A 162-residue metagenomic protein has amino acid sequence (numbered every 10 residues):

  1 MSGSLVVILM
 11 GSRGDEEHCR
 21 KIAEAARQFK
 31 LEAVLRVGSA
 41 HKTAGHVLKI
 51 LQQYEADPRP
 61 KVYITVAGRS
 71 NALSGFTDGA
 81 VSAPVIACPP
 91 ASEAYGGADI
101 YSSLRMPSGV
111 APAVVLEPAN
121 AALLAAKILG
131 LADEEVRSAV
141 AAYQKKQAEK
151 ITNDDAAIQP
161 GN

Functional and structural regions predicted by a protein language model:
S2-K42: Glycine-rich phosphate/diphosphate-binding loop of Rossmann-like nucleotide-binding domains
M10, V37, C88-A91, A113-L116: Short beta->alpha connector loops at strand-helix junctions that form conserved, small/polar/Pro-enriched
D15-C19, A44-G45, A67-F76, Y95-G97 (+1 more regions): Short glycine/serine/threonine-rich phosphate/pyrophosphate-binding segments that cradle anionic phosphate groups
L35-E55: N-terminal beta-loop-helix "entrance" segment that forms/cooperates in small-molecule cofactor or anionic ligand
K49-C88: Glycine-rich phosphate-binding loop
L73-A111: Long, charge-patterned amphipathic alpha-helical coiled-coil/hairpin "stalk" segments used as oligomerization
Y95-A139: Short, glycine-/small-residue-rich phosphate/pyrophosphate-handling segment
D133-N162: Internal, active-site/partner-interface "lid" segment
